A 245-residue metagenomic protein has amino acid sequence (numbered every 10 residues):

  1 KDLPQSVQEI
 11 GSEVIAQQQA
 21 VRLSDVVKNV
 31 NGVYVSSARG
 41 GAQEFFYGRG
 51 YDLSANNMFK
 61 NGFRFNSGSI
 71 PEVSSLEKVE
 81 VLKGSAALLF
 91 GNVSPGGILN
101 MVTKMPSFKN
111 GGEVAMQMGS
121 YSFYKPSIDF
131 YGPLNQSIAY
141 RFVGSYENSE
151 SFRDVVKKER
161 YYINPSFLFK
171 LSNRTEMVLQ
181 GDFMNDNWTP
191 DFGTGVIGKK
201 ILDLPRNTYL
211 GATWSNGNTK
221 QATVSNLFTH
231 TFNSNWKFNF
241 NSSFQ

Functional and structural regions predicted by a protein language model:
K1-K109: Acidic, small-polar-rich N-terminal luminal/periplasmic segments of exported/outer-membrane proteins
E13, F63, Q117, E147-S149 (+1 more regions): Short strand-loop junctions, especially beta-strand C-caps/beta-turns that link beta-sheets to coils or alpha-helices
A42-E44, S54, P126, S151 (+1 more regions): Residue-level marker for the onset of beta-strands and adjacent loop->beta junctions in well-ordered domains
Y47-Y51, R153-V155, P190-D191: Short secondary-structure transition/capping segments
D52, M118-S120, F244: Short, flexible loop/turn elements at secondary-structure junctions
S69-E72, P126, T189: A short, polar/proline- and glycine-enriched secondary-structure boundary/capping micro-motif
S74-E77, L88-P165, L171-T175, K220-A222: Outer-membrane beta-barrel translocator/receptor signature
E147, S151, N164-T231, N235-K237 (+1 more regions): Acidic/polar loop-and-plug regions of large Gram-negative outer-membrane beta-barrel proteins
